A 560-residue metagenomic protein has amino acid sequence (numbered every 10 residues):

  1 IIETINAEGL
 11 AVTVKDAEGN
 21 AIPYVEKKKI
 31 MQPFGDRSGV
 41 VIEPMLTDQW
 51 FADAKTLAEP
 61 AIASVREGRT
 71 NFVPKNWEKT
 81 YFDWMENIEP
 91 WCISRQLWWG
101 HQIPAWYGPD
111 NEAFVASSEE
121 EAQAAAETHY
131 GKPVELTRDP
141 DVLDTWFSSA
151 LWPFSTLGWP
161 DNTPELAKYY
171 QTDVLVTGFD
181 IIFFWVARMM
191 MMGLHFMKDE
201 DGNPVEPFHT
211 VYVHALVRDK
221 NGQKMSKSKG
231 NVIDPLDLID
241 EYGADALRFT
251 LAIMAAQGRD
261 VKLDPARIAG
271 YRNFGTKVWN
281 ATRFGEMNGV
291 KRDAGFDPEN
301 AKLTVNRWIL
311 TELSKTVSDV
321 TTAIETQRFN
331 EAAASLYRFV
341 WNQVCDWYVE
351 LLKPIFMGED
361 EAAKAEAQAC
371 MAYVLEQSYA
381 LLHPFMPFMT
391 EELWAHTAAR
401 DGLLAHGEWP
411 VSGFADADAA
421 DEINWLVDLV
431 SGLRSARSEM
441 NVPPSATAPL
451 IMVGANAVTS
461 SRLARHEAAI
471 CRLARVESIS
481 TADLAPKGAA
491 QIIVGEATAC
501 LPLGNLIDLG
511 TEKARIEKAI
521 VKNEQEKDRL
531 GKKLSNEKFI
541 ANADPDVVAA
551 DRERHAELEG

Functional and structural regions predicted by a protein language model:
I1, L97-G100, P104-R259: Alpha-helical recognition segments enriched in aromatics with Gly/Pro capping that present substrate-recognition
I1-D110, I181, Q223, K229-F274 (+3 more regions): Residue patterns forming the tRNA-binding/recognition surfaces of aminoacyl-tRNA synthetases and related DALR
N20-A54, I268-A294, P384-H396, S460-T498: Structured, non-catalytic alpha/beta "coupling" segments that mediate domain-domain communication and provide generic
R66-K79, P164-F179, N231-L236, A256-I268 (+6 more regions): Glycine- and acidic
Y107, F114-S117, L136, D219 (+3 more regions): Acidic, turn-prone loop/beta-hairpin segments
A269, A395-G560: C-terminal low-complexity, glycine/proline- and small-hydrophobic-enriched intrinsically disordered tails that act as
N273-E286, T304-T316, A334-P354, A398 (+3 more regions): Core structural elements
A334-L336, A365, A369, P545-E553: Short, charged, amphipathic alpha-helical segments
